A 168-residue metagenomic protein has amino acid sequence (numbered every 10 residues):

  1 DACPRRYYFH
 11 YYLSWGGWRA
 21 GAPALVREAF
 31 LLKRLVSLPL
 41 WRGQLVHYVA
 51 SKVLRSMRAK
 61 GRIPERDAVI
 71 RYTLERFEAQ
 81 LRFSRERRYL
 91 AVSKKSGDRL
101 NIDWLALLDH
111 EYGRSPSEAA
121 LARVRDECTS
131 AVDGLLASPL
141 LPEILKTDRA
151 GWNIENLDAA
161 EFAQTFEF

Functional and structural regions predicted by a protein language model:
A2-W15, A22-R58, L74, L121-D133 (+1 more regions): Nuclease catalytic cores
H10-W18, K94-R99: Short, functional N-terminal and low-complexity linear motifs
R19-A22, L45, L108, N156: Short, isolated positions within intrinsically disordered regulatory regions of eukaryotic proteins
G21-A29, D103, L107-H110: Amphipathic, alpha-helical segments enriched in basic
V49-F162: A non-catalytic, helix-rich entry segment at domain boundaries
E167-F168: Active-site-adjacent "gating/activation" loops or surface patches in catalytic cores
